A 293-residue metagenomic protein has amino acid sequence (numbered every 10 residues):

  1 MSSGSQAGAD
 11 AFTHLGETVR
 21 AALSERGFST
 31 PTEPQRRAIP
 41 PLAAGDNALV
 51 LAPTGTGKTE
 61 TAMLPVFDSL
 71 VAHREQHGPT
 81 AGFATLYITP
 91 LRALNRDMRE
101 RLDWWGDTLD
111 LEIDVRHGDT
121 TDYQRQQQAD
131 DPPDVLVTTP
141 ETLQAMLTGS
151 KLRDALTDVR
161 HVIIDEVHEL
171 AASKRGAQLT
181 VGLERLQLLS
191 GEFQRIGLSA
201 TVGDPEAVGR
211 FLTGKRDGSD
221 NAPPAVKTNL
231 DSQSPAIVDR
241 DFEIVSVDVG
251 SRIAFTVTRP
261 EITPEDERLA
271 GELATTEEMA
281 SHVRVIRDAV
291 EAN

Functional and structural regions predicted by a protein language model:
S2-L51: Conserved pre-motif I regulatory segment
T59-E60, G82-W104, T142-Q144, A200-P205: Conserved Walker A/P-loop ATP-binding site and its immediately adjacent core in helicase/helicase-like ATPase domains
T59-S69, G176-G182: Motif I (Walker A/P-loop) of helicase-class P-loop NTPases
D68-M98, L188-E192: Conserved SF1/SF2 helicase motif Ia
E75, E100, G118-R160, A171-A172: Conserved helix/coil segment N-terminal to the catalytic DExD/H
L94-H117, R210-G218: Conserved helix-turn-beta segment of the N-terminal RecA-like "Helicase ATP-binding" lobe in SF1/SF2 helicases
S150-T157, A172-F193: Short, conserved "post-DEAD/DEAH" coupling segment immediately C-terminal to helicase motif II within the SF2/RecA-like
E184, I196-N293: Conserved interdomain linker/interface between the two RecA-like ATPase lobes of SF2 helicase motors
